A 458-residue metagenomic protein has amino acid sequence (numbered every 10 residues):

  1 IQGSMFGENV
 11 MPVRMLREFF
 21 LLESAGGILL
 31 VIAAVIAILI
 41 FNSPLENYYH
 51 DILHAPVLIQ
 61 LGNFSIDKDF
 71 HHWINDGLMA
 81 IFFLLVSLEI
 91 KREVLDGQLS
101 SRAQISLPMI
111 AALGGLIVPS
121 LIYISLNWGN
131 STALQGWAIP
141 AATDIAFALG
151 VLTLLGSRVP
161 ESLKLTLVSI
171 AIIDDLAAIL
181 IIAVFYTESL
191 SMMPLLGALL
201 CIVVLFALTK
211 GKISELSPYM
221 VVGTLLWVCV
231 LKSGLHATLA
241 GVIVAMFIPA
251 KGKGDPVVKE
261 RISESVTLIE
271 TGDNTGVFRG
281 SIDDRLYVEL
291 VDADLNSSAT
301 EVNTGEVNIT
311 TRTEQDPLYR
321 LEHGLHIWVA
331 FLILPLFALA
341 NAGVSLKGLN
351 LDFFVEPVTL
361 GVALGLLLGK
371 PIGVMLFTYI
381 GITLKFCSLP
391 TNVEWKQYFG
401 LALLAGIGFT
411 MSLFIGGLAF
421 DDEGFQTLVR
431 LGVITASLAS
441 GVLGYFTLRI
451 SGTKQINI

Functional and structural regions predicted by a protein language model:
P12-M15, L22, E215-V222, C229 (+4 more regions): Predominantly late transmembrane helices and immediately cytosolic-facing juxtamembrane segments
V13-R17, L85-S100, L149-P160, V203-S214 (+4 more regions): C-terminal ends of transmembrane helices
L29-N42, F82-L88, V118-S120, C201-A207 (+4 more regions): Hydrophobic core segments of alpha-helical transmembrane domains in multi-pass membrane transport and ion-translocation
I40-D51, K68-H71, L85-S101, P119-A138: Transmembrane alpha-helix boundary signature
N63, D67-D96, F247, W328-L349 (+4 more regions): Hydrophobic transmembrane alpha-helices of secondary-active transporters and Na+-translocating membrane complexes
H72-F83, S131-A146, T187-L200, H236-T238 (+1 more regions): Structural signature of hydrophobic alpha-helical transmembrane segments
E93-L121, S191-L200, K347-I372, V433-S437: Entry/N-cap segments of selected transmembrane alpha helices and their immediately preceding amphipathic helices
L152-V266: Functional cores that coordinate and move charged inorganic groups
